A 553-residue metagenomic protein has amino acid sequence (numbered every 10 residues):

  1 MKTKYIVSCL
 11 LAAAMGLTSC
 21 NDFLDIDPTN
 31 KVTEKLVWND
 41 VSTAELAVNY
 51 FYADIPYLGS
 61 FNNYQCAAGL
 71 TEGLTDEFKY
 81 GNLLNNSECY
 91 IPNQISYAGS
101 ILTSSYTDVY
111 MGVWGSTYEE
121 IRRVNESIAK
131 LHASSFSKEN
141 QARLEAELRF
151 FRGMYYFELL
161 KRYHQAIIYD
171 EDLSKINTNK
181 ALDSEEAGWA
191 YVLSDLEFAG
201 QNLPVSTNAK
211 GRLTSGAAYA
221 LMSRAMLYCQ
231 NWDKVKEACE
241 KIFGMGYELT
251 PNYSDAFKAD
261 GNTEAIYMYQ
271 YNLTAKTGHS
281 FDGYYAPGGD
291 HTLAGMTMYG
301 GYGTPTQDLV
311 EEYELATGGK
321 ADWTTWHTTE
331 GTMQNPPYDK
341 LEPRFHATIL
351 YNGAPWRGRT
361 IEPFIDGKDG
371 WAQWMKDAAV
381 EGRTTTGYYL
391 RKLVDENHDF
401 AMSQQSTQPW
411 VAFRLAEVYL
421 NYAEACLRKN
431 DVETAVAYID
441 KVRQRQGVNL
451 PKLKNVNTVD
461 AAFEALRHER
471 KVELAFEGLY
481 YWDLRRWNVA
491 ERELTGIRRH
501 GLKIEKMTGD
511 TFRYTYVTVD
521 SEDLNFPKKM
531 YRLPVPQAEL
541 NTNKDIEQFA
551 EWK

Functional and structural regions predicted by a protein language model:
L17-S19: C-terminal motif of bacterial Sec signal peptides marking the signal peptidase cleavage site
N21-S87, E197-F198, G216-Q373, L494-G496: An aromatic- and glycine-enriched ligand-binding surface/loop that stacks and positions planar moieties
D40-N49, A53-G59, L84-Y163, N179-A187 (+9 more regions): Conserved, well-structured interaction surfaces
L83, T117-Y118, Y191, F257-D322 (+4 more regions): Long, intrinsically disordered, low-complexity segments
K340-V442: C-terminal substrate/ligand-recognition segments
